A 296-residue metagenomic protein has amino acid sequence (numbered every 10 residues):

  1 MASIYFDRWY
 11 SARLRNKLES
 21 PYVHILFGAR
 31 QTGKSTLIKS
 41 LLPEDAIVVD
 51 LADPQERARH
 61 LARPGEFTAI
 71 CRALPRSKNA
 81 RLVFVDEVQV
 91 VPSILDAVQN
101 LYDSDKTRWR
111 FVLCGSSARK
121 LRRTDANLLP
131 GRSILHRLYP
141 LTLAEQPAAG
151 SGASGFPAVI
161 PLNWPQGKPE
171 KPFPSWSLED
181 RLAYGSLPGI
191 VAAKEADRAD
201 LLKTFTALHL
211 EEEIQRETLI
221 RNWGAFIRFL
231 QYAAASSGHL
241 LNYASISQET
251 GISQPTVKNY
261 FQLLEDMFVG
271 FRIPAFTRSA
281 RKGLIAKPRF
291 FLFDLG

Functional and structural regions predicted by a protein language model:
M1-R15: N-terminal pre-Walker A segment at the start of P-loop NTPase domains
A2, T124-H239: Interdomain motor-coupling "hinge/lid" segment immediately C-terminal to the ATP-binding subdomain of NTP-driven enzymes
L26: Hydrophobic anchor at the beta1->P-loop junction of P-loop NTPases
K34-S35: Conserved lysine of the Walker
V49-L82: Short glycine-rich substrate-engagement loop in P-loop NTPases that contacts/grips substrate
R76-I94: Conserved P-loop NTPase "ATPase switch" module shared by AAA+ and STAND
L95-V112, S116-R119, A126-L128: Conserved catalytic/switch belt of AAA+ P-loop NTPases
V191-G296: Accessory nucleic acid-recognition modules appended to NTPase machines
